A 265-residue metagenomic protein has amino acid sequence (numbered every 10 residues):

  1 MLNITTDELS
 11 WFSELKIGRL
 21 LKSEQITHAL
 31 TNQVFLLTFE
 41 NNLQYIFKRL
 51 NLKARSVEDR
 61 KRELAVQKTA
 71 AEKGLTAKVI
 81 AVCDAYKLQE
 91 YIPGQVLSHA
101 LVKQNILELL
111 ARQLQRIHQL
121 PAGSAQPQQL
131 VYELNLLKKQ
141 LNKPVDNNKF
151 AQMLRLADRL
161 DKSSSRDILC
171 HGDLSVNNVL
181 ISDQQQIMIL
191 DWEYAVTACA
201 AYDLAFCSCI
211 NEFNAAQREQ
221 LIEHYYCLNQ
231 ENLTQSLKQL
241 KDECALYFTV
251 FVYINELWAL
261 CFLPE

Functional and structural regions predicted by a protein language model:
L2-I17, A122-G172, S182-D183, S236: An alpha-helical support segment within catalytic cores of ATP-dependent transferases
I17-Q25: Conserved N-terminal boundary motif of the eukaryotic protein kinase catalytic domain
I26-T27, T31-Q126: ATP-binding pocket architecture of kinase catalytic cores
L30-F39, L43-I46, D158-Y202: Active-site acidic catalytic loop and adjacent metal/ATP-binding pocket of ATP-dependent phosphoryl transfer enzymes
L52, G94, I187, A195-T197 (+1 more regions): Activation segment
L114-A122, L160-D161, N211, N229 (+1 more regions): A general structural signal marking secondary-structure boundaries and capping sites
A201-L233, T249-E265: Active-site activation/catalytic loop segments of kinase-like enzymes and analogous catalytic loops in related
T234-F248: All-alpha amphipathic helical-bundle segments outside canonical DNA-binding/catalytic cores that form hydrophobic
